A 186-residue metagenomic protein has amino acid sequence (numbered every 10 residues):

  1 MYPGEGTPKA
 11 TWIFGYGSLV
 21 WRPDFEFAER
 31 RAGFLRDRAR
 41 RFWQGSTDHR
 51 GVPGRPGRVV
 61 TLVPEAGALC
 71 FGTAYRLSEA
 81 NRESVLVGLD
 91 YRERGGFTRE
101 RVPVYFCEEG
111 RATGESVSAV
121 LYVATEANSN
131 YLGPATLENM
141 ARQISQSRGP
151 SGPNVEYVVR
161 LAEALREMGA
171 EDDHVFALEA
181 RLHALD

Functional and structural regions predicted by a protein language model:
M1-D186: A glycine-rich, hydrophobic/aromatic-adjacent loop/helix-cap motif
